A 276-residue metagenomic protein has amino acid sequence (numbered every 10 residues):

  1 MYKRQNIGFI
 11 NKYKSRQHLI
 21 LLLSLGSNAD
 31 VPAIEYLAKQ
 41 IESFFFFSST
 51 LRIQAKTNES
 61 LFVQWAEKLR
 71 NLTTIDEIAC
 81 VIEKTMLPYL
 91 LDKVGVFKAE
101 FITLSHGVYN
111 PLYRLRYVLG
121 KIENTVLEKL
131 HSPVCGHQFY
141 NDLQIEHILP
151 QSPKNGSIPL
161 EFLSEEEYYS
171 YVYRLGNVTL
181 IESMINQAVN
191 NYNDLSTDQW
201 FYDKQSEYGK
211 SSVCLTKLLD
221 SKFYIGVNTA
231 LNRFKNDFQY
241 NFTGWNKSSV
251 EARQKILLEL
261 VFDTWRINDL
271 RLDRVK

Functional and structural regions predicted by a protein language model:
M1-L119, K222, D237, N241 (+1 more regions): A cross-family structural signal marking well-folded subdomains
K3-K12, L143, W200-F201, Y224 (+1 more regions): Short intrinsically disordered, low-complexity coil segments enriched in acidic
K3-R4, H18, L130, F162-L163 (+2 more regions): Generic alpha-helix detector with strongest preference for long hydrophobic helices that associate with membranes
I20-L23, E35, F47-E59, I75-I78 (+9 more regions): Generic detector of ordered, mature protein regions
P32-I41, F46-S49, Q54, L61 (+1 more regions): C-terminal, well-folded lobe of enzymatic/effector domains
L61-K68, E83, P153, M184-V189 (+1 more regions): Noncatalytic linker/hinge segments flanking ATPase motor cores
I78-K217, V250-Q254, L258-V261, W265: Betabetaalpha-Me/HNH-type nuclease active-site subdomain
